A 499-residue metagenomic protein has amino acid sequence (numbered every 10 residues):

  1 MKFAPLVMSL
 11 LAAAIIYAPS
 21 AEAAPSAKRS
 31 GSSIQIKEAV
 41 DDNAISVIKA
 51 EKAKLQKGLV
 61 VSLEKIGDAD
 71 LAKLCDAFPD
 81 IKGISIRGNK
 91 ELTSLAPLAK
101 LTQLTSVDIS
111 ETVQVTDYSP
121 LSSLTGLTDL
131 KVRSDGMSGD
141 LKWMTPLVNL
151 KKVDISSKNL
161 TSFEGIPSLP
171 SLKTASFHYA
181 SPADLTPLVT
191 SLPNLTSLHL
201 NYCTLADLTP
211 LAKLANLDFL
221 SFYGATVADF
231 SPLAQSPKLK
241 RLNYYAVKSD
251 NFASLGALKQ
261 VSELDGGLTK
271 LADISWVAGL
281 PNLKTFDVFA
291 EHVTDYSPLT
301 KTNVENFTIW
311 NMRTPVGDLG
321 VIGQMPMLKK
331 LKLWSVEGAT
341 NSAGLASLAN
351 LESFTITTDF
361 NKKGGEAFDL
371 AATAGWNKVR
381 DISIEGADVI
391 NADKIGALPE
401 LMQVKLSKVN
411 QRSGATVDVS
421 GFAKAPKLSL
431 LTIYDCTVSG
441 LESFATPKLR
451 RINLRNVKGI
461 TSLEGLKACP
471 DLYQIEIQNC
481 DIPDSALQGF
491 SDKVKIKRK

Functional and structural regions predicted by a protein language model:
M1-P5: Positively charged n-region of N-terminal signal peptides that target proteins for export
V7-I15: Bacterial N-terminal signal peptides
A14-E22: C-terminal segment of classical bacterial N-terminal signal peptides
A24-S30: Cleaved targeting-peptide boundary
S33-D42, K57-D68, K73-D76, D80-T93 (+21 more regions): Concave beta-strand-loop units of leucine-rich repeat
V47-E51, C75, I166: Short amphipathic alpha-helix with an adjacent loop that forms part of the alpha/beta core around
